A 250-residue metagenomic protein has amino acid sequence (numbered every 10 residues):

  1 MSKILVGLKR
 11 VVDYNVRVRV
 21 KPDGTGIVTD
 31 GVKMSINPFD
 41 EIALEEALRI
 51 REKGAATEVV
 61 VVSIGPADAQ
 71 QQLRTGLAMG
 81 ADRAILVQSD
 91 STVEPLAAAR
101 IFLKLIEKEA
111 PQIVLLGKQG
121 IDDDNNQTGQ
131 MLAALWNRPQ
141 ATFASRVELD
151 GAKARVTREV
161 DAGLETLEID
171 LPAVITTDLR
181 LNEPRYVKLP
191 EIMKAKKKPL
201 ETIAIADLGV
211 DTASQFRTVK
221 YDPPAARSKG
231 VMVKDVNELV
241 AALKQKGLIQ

Functional and structural regions predicted by a protein language model:
M1-Q250: N-terminal glycine-rich FAD/FM-binding segment characteristic of electron-transfer flavoproteins
